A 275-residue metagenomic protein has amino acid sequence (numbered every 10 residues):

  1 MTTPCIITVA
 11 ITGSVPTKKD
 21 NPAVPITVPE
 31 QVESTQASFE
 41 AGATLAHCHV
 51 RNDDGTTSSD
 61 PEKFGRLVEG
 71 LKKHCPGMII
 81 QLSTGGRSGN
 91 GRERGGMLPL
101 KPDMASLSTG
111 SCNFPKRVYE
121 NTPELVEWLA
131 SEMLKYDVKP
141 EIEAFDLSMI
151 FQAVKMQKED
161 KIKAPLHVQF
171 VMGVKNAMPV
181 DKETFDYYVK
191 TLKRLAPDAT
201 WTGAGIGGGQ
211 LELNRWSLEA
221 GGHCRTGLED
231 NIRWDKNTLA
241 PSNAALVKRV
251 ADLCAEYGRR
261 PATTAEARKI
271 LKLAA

Functional and structural regions predicted by a protein language model:
M1-A23, S106-N113: N-terminal small/glycine-rich loop or linker at the start of catalytic domains across soluble metabolic enzymes
T3, V9, T56-L82, W128-K135 (+2 more regions): Alpha-helix-loop-beta-strand connector modules within alpha/beta enzyme cores
V9, V28, V32-E33, E40-G55: Histidine-centered catalytic micro-motifs
K19, T44-R66, F114, V171-M172 (+2 more regions): Glycine-rich, proline-tolerant flexible connector loops at the mouths of alpha/beta enzymes
V28, S58-E120: Active-site beta->alpha loop and helix N-cap motifs at the rims of alpha/beta catalytic domains
Q31, S38, H49, A105 (+4 more regions): Conserved, mostly hydrophobic/aromatic
M104-L228, A240: Catalytic alpha/beta core domains of metabolic enzymes, predominantly
K190-K193, R215-A275: Structured C-terminal cap/extension of enzyme domains
